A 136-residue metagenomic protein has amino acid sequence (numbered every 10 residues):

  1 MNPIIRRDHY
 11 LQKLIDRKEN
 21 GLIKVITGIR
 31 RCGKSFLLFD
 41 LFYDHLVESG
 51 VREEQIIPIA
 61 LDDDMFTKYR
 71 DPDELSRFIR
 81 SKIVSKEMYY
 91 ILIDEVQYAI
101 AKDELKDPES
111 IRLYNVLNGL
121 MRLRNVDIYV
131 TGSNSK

Functional and structural regions predicted by a protein language model:
M1-K136: Phosphate-binding site recognition
